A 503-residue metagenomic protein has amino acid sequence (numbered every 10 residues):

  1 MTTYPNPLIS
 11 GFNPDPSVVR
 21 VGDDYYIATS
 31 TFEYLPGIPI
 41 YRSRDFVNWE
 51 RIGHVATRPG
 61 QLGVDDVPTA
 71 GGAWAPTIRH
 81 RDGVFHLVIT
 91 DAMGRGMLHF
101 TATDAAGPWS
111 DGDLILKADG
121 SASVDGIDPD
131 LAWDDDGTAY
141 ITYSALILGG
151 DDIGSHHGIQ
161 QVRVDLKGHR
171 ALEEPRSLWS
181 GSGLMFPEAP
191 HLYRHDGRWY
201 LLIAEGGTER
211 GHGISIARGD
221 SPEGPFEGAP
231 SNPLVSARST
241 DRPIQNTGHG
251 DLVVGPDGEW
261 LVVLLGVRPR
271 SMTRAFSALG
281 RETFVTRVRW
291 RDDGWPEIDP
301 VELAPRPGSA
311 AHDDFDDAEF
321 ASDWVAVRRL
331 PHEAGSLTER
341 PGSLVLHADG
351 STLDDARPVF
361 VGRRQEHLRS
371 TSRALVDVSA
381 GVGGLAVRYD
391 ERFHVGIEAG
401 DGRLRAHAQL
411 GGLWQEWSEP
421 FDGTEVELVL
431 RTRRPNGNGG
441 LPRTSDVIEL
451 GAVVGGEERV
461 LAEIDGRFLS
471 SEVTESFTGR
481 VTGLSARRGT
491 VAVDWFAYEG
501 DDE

Functional and structural regions predicted by a protein language model:
M1-E503: Carbohydrate-active catalytic/glycan-binding domains of CAZyme proteins, especially the secreted or lumenal ectodomains
